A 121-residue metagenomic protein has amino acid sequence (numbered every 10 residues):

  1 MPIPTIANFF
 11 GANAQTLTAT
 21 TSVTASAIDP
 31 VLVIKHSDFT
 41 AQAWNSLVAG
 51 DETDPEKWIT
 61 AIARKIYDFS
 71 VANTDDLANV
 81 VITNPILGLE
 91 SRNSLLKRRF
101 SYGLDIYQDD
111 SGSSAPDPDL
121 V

Functional and structural regions predicted by a protein language model:
M1-V121: Viral virion structural and adsorption modules
